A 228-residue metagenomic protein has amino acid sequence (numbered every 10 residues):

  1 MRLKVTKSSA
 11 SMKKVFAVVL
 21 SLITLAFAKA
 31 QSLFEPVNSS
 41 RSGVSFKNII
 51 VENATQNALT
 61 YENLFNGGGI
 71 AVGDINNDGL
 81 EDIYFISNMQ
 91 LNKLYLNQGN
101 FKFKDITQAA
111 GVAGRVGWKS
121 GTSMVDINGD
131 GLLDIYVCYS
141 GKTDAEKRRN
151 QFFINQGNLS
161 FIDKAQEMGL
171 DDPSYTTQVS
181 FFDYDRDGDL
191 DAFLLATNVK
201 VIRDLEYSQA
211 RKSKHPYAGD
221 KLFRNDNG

Functional and structural regions predicted by a protein language model:
M1-Q31: Bacterial Sec-dependent N-terminal signal peptides
A30-G228: Beta-propeller-forming repeat regions
